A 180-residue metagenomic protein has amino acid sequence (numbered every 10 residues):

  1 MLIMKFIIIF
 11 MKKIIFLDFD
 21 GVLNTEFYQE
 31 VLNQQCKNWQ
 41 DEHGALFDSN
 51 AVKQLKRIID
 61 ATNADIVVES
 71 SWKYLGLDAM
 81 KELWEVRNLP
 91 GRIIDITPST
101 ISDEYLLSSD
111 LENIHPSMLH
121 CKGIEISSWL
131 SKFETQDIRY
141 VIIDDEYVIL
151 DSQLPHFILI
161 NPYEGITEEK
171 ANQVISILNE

Functional and structural regions predicted by a protein language model:
M1-F10: Short, Lys/Arg-enriched N-terminal segments with co-localized hydrophobic residues within the first ~10-30 amino acids
I8-I9, I59, F133: Generic structural signal for beta-strand residues in well-ordered domains
M11-K13, T62-A64, Q136-R139, P155: Short coil/turn segments at beta-strand junctions that form active-site/ligand-binding loops
K13-Y105: Alpha-helical substrate-recognition element adjacent to the catalytic core
M80-E180: C-terminal cap/substrate-recognition subdomain and adjoining C-terminal extension of metal-dependent phosphatase-like
